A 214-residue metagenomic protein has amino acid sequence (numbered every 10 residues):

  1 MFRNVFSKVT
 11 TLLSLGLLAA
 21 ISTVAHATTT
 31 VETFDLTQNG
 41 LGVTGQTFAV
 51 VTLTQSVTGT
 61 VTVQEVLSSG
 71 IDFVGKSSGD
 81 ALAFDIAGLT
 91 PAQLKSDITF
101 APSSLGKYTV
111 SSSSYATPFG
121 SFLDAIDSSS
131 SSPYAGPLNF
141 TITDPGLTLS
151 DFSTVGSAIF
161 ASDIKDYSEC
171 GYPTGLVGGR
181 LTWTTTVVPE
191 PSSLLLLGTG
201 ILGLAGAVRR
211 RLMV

Functional and structural regions predicted by a protein language model:
F2-T29, G178-L202: Short, threonine-centered small-residue motifs that mark membrane-proximal processing/anchoring sites and TM-junction
T28-V187: Mature extracellular "passenger" or substrate-interacting domains of secreted, surface-exposed proteins
E169-Y172, L196-T199, L212: A ubiquitous, low-specificity "background" feature that marks scattered single residues across proteins without
A205-V214: C-terminal membrane-anchoring or membrane-association module
